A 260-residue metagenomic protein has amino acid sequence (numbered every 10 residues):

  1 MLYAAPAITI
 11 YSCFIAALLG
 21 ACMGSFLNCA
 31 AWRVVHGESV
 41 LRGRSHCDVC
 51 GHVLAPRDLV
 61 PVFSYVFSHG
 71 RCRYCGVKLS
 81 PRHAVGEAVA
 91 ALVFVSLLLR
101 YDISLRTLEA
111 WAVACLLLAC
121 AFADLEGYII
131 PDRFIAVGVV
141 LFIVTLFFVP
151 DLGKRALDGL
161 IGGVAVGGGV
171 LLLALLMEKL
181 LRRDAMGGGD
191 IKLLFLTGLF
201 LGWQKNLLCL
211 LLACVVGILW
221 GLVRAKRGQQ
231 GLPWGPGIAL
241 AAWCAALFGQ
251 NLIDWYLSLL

Functional and structural regions predicted by a protein language model:
M1-T9, W255-L260: Short, strongly hydrophobic alpha-helical membrane anchors
A4-S12, K78, R82, Y101-R106 (+4 more regions): Juxtamembrane/transmembrane-helix boundary motifs in multi-pass membrane proteins
A16, T107-L108, A112-I218, W255-L260: Functional transmembrane core segments of multi-pass inner-membrane proteins
L18-N28: N-terminal signal-anchor/start-transfer transmembrane helix
L27, A31, V93, L97 (+7 more regions): Alpha-helical membrane-inserting segments
L27-R82: Membrane-proximal soluble regions of multi-pass membrane proteins
L79-E87, D132-R133: Select subsegments of transmembrane alpha-helices in polytopic membrane proteins, especially boundary-proximal
G187-G189, L222-C244: Interfacial loop-to-transmembrane junctions
